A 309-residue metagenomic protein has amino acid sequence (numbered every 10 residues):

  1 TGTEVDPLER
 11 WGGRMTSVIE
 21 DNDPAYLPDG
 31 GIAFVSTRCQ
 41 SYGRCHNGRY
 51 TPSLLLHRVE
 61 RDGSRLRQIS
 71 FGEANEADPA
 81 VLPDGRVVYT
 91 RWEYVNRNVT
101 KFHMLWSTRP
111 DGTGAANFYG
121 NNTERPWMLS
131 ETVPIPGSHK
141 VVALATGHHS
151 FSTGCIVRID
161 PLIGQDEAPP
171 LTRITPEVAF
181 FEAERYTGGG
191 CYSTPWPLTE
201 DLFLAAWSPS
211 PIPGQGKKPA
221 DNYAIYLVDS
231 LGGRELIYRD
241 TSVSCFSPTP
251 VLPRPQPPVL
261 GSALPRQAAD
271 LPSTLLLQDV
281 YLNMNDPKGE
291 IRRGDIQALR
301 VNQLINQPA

Functional and structural regions predicted by a protein language model:
T1, G48-G63, F102-T113, C155-D166 (+1 more regions): Beta-propeller blade signature
T1, R10-W11, F34-P52, Y89-H103 (+4 more regions): Short, conserved, GDST-rich strand-edge loop motifs in beta-rich repeat architectures
T1-M15, R67, A115-R125, G164-Y186 (+1 more regions): Surface-exposed loop and turn segments in beta-propeller and other repeat-based domains that flank or scaffold
T1-N47, T51-R58, D62-A77: Asp-box/WD-like beta-propeller blade repeats and closely related beta-sheet repeat scaffolds
T16-G31, E73-V88, T123-V141, F181-L198 (+2 more regions): Conserved beta-propeller blade repeats
T90, S130-L227: Loop/turn-rich, solvent-exposed surfaces of beta-rich toroidal or solenoidal domains
E182-A183, G190-T194, P253-A298: Surface beta-strand/loop "capping" patches
A220-P265: Blade-level signature of beta-propeller repeat domains, shared across WD40, Kelch, NHL, RCC1 and BNR/Asp-box propellers
